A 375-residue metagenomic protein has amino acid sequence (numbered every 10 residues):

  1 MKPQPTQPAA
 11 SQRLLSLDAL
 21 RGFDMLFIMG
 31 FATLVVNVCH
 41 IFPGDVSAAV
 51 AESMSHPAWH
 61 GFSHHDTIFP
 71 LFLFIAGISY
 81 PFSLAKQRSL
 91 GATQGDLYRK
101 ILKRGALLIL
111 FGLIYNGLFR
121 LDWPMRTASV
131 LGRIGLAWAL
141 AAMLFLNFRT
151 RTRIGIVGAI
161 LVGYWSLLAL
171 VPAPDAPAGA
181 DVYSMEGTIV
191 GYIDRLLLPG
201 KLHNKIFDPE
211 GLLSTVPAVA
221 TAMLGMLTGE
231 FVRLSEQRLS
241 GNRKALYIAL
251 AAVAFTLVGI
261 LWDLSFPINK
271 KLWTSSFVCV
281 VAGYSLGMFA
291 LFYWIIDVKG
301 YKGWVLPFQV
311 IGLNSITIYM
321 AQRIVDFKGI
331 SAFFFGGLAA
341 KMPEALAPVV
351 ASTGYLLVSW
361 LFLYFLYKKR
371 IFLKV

Functional and structural regions predicted by a protein language model:
M1-V375: Alpha-helical transmembrane segments and their immediate juxtamembrane cytosolic regions
